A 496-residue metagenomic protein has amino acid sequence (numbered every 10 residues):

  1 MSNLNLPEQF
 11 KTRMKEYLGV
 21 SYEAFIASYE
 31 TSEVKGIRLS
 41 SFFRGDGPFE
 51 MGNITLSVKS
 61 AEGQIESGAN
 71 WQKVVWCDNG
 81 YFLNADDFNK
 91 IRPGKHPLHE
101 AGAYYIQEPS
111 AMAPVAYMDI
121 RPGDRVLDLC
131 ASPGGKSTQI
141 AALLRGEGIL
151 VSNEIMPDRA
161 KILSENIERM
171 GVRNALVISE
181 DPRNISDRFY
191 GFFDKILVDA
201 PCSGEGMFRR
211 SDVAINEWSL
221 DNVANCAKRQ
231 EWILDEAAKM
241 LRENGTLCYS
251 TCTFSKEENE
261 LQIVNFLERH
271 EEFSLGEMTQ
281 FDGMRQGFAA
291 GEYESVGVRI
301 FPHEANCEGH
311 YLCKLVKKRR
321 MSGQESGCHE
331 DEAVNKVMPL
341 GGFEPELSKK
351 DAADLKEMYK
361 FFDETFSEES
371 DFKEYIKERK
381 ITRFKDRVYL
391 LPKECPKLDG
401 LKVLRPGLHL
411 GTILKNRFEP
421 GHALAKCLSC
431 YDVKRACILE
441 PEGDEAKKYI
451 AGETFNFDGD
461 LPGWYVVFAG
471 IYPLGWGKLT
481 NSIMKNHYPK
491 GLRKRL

Functional and structural regions predicted by a protein language model:
M1-Y17, E23-F43, G68, K318-L496: Polybasic, low-complexity RNA-engagement segments
R121-P122, S186-L197: A short acidic, Gly/Pro-enriched loop at the edge of an enzyme's catalytic core that lines a small-molecule cofactor
G123-C130: Conserved class I S-adenosyl-L-methionine
P133-G146: Conserved SAM-binding loop of SAM-dependent methyltransferases across substrates and taxa, primarily the Class I
R145, L241-E243: Helix-to-beta-strand junctions that scaffold the AdoMet/dcAdoMet cofactor pocket in Class I SAM-dependent enzymes
I155-Y190: S-adenosyl-L-methionine
D158, D194-D235, C252-N259, R269 (+1 more regions): Mobile active-site "lid"/loop adjacent to the S-adenosyl-L-methionine
G191-F193, T246-Y249, F254-R383, R387: Class I S-adenosyl-L-methionine
